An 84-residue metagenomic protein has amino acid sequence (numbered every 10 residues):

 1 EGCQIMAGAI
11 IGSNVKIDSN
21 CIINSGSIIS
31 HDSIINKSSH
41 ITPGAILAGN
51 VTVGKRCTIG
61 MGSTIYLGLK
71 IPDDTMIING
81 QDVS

Functional and structural regions predicted by a protein language model:
C3-S84: Structural signal for interior beta-strand "rungs" in well-ordered beta-sheet cores of soluble enzyme domains
